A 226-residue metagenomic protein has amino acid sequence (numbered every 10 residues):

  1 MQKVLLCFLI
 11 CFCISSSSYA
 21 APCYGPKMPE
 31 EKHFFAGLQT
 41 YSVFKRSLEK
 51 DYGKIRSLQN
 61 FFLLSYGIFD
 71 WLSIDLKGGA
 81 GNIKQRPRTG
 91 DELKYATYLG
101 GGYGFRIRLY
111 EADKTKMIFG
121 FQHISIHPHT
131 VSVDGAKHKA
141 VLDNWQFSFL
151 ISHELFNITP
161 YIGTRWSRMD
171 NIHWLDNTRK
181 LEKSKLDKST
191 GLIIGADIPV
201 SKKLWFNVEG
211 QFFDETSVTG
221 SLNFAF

Functional and structural regions predicted by a protein language model:
V4-I14: Sec-dependent N-terminal signal peptides
Y19-L76, A80-N82: Short glycine/proline- and aromatic-enriched beta-strand/turn motifs that initiate or cap beta-hairpins
P22-K32, Y66, W71, Y110-M117 (+2 more regions): Short loop/turn motifs that connect adjacent beta-strands in outer-membrane beta-barrel proteins
F34-G37, Y41-R56, N82, L109 (+2 more regions): Outer-membrane beta-barrel transmembrane domain signature
F35-G37, S73-D75, K116-G120, T159-G163 (+2 more regions): Residue-level detector of the transmembrane beta-barrel scaffold of outer-membrane proteins
F61, S65, G102-G104, Q146-S148 (+2 more regions): Membrane-embedded beta-strand positions in outer-membrane beta-barrel channels/transporters
G79-G101, T130: Surface-exposed loop and membrane-interface regions of Gram-negative outer-membrane beta-barrel proteins
G102-F105, I198, D214-F226: Outer-membrane beta-barrel "beta-signal"
